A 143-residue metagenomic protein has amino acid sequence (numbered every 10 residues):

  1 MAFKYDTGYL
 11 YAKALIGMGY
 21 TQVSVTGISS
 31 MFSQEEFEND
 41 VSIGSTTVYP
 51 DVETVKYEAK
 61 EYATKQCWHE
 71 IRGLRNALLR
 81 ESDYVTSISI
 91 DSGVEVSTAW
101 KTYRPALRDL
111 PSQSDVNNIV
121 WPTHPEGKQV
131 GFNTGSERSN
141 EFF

Functional and structural regions predicted by a protein language model:
M1-F143: A preference for well-ordered globular domain cores that mediate specific macromolecular interactions or catalysis
